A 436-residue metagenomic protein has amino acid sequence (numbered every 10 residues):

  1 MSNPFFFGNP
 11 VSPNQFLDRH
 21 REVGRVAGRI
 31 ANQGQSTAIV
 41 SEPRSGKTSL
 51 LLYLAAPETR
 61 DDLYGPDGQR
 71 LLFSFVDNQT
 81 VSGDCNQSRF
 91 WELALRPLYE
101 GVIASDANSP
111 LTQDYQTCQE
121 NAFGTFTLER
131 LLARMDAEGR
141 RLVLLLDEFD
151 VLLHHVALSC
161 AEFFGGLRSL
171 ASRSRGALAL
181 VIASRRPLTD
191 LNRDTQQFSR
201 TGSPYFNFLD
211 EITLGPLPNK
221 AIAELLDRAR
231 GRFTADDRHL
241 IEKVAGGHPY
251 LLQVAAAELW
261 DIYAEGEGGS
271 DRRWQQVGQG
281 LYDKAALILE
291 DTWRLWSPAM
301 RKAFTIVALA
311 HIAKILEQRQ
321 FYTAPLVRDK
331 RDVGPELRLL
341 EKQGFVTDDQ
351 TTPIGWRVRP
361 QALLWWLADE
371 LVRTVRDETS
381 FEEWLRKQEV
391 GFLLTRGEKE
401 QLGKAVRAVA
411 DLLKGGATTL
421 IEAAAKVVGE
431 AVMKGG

Functional and structural regions predicted by a protein language model:
M1-L17, R21-R25, N108-T112, P204-F208: Conserved adenine-nucleotide phosphate-binding loops and their immediately adjacent elements
S36, A122-P187, D194-G202: Conserved Walker B catalytic segment
E42-V76: P-loop NTPase Walker A phosphate-binding motif
L72-S109: Conserved NTP-binding/hydrolysis module of P-loop NTPases
A104-N108, R386-G436: Short, cationic, amphipathic peptide segments
F208-D237, A255: Conserved small helical "lid"/interfacial subdomain of P-loop NTPases
R230-P335, L339, D349-P353, F381-W384: Winged-helix-like regulatory helical subdomains adjacent to P-loop NTPase cores
Q361-F392: Short, amphipathic alpha-helical interaction segments positioned at domain boundaries
